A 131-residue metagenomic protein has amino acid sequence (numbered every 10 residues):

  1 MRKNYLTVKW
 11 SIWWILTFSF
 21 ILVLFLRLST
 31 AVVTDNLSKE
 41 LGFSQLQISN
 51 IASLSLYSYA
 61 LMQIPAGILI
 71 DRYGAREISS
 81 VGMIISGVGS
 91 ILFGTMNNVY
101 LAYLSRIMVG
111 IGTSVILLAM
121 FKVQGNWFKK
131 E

Functional and structural regions predicted by a protein language model:
S11-Q45, A66: Extracytoplasmic
L16-L24, L56, S90, N98-G110: Helical-face signature of the major facilitator-like transporter fold
L24, L28, G94, G110-L118: Small-residue-rich segments within alpha-helical transmembrane domains of MFS-like 12-TM solute carriers
L28, L56-I64, S114: Residue-level signature of mid-helix packing/kink "hotspots" within the transmembrane helices of 12-pass Major
G42, G74, T95-L101, G112 (+1 more regions): Helix-breaking motifs and short loop linkers at transmembrane-helix boundaries and internal kinks in secondary membrane
S44-A52: Juxtamembrane helix-start elements in MFS-like secondary transporters
L61-Y100: Conserved MFS/SLC helix-loop-helix module at the cytosolic interface between two early adjacent transmembrane helices
S105-E131: Cytoplasmic helix-loop-helix junction between adjacent transmembrane helices in 12-TM secondary transporters
